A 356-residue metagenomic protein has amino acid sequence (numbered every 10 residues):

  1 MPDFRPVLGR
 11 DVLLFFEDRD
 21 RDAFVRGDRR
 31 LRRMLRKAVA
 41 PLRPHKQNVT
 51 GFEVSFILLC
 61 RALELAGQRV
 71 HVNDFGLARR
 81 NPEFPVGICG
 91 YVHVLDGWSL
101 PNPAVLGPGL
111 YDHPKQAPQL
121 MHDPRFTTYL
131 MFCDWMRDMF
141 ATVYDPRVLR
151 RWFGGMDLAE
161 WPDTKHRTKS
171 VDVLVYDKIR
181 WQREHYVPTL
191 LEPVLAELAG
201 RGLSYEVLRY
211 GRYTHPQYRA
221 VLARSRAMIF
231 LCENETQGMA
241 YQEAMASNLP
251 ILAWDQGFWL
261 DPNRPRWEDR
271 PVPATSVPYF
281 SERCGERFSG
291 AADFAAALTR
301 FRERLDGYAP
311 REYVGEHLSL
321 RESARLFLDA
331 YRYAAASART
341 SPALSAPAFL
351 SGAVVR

Functional and structural regions predicted by a protein language model:
M1-V92, R321, R325-A330, A338-G352 (+1 more regions): N-terminal pre-catalytic "stem/leader" segment of glycosyltransferase-like enzymes
V54-M139: Extended catalytic core of nucleotide-activated donor transferases of GT-like folds
T127-D138, D145-W161: Donor nucleotide-sugar binding/catalytic pocket of nucleotide-sugar-dependent glycosyltransferases
M139, G154-H215: Conserved catalytic-core segment of nucleotide-activated headgroup transferases in glycan assembly
V221-S225: Short alpha-helical donor nucleotide-sugar binding micro-motif in glycosyltransferases
M228-I229: A short hydrophobic beta-strand element within the catalytic core of glycosyltransferases that build diverse glycans
E233: Aromatic "clamp/platform" in nucleotide-sugar-dependent glycosyltransferases that forms part of the donor/acceptor
T236-H317: Catalytic binding pocket for nucleotide-activated donors in carbohydrate/polymer assembly enzymes
